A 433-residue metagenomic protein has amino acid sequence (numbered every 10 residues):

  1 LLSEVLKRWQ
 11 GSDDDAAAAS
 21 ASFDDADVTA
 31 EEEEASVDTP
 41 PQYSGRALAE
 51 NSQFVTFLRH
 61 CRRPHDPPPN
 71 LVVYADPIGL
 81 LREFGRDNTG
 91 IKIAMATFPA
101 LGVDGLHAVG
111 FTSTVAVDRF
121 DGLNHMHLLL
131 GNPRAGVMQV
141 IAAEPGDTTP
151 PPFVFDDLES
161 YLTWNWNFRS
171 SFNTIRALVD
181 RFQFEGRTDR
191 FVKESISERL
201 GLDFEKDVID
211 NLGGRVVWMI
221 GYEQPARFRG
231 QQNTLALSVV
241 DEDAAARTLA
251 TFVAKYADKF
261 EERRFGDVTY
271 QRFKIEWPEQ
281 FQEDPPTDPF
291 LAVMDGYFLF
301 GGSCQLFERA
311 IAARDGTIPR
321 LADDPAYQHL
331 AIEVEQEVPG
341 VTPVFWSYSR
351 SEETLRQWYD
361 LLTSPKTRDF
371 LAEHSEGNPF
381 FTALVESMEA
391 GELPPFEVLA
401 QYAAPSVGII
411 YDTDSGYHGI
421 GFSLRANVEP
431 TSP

Functional and structural regions predicted by a protein language model:
L1, T287-S303: Conserved RecA-like P-loop NTPase helicase motor core
L1-A19: Hydrophobic or amphipathic alpha-helical targeting/insertion segments
L2-E4, L81, D243-A244, L306-R309: Short loop/beta submotifs within extracellular cysteine-rich repeat domains
V5-L6, A19-L178, N211, R215-W218 (+3 more regions): Leucine-rich, highly hydrophobic segment in Treponema pallidum outer-membrane-associated proteins
D13-A16, A254-E262, I318-P319: A common structural junction motif
L158-R272: Long, K/E/R/D-enriched contiguous segments that form extended
Q231-D241, Y297-L306, F422-L424: Extracellular/lumenal glycan-associated surfaces
T269-P286: Short, Gly/Ser/Thr-enriched beta-strand-loop segments that form substrate-interacting elements of hydrolase/peptidase
